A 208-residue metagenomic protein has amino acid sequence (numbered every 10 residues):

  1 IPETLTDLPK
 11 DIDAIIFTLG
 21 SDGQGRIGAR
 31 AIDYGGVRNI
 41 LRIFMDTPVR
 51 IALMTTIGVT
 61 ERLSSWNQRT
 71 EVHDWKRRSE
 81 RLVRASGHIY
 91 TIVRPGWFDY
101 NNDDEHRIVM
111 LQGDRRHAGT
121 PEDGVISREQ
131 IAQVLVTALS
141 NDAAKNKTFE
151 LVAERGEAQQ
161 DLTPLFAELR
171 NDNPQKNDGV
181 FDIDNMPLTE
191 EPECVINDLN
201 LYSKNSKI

Functional and structural regions predicted by a protein language model:
I1-T47: NAD(P)H-binding glycine-rich loop region in Rossmannoid oxidoreductase-like domains and their noncatalytic homologs
T6-I12, S21, M45-R50, I57-G179 (+1 more regions): Oxidoreductase cofactor-interface core, primarily capturing Rossmann-like NAD(P)-dependent enzymes
I16, A52, S203-S206: Structural motif
L169-I208: Mature, matrix/stroma-exposed regions of nuclear-encoded mitochondrial and chloroplast proteins
